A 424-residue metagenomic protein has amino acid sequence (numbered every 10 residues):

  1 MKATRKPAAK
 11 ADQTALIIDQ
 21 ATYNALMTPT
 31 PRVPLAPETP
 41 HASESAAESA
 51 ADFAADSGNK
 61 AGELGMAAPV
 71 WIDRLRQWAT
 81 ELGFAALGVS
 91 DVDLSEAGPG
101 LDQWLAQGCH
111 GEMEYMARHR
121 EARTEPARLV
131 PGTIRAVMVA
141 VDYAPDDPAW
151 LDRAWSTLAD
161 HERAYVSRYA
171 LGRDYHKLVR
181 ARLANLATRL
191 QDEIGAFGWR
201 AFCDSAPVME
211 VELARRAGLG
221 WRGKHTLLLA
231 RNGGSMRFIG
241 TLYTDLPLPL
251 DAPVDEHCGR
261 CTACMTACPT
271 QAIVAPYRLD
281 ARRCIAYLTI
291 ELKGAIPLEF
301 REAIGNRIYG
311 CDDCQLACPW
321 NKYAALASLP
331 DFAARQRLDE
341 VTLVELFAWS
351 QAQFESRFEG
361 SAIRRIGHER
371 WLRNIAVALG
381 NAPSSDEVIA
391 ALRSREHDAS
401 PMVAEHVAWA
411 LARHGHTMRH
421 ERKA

Functional and structural regions predicted by a protein language model:
K2-R5, L16-D19, Y23-H41, K60-H257 (+1 more regions): Auxiliary alpha/beta "docking" domains used to position bulky ligands
F84, A263-Y287, K293, R307-D331 (+1 more regions): Iron-sulfur cluster-binding cysteine motifs and their immediate structural context in ferredoxin-like electron-transfer
P297-D331, S356-G360, R364, R370-W371 (+1 more regions): C-terminal amphipathic alpha-helical segment
Q336-E369, A376: Alpha-helical adaptor scaffolds
E355-R357, S384-E396, M418-A424: Amphipathic alpha-helical scaffolding segments comprising HEAT/armadillo-like alpha-solenoid repeats
R364-I366, S394-M402: Short coil turns that connect the paired helices of HEAT/ARM alpha-solenoid repeats
L372-S384, E405-H416: Structural detector for internal amphipathic alpha-helices that build alpha-solenoid repeat scaffolds
